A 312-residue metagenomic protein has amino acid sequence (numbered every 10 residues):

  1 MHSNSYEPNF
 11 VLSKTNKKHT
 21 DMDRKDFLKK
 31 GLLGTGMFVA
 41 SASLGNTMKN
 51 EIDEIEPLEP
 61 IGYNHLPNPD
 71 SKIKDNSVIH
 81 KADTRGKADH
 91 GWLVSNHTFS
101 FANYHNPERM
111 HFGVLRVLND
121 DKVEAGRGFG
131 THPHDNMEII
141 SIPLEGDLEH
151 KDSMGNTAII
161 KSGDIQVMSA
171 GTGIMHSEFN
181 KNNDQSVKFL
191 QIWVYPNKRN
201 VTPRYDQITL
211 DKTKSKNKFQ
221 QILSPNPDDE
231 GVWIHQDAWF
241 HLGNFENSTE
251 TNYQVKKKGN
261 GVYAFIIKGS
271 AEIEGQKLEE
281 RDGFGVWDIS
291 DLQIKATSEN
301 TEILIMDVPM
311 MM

Functional and structural regions predicted by a protein language model:
M1-D26: N-terminal secretory signal peptides
L12, D26-T47: N-terminal export signals
M22, S43-K74: C-terminal segment of N-terminal export signals and the immediately downstream linker at the start of the mature
A88-P133, M137-E138, F189, P196 (+1 more regions): A short glycine-rich, His/Asp/Glu-containing loop-to-beta-strand
G128-G130, D147-H150, Q166-V167, G171-F179 (+2 more regions): Histidine-centered metal-chelating micro-motifs
M137-K151, D164, V255-E274: Glycine- and acidic-residue-biased ligand/ion/polar-headgroup-sensing regions
M154-S169, G275-S290: Short acidic-glycine-tyrosine-enriched beta hairpin
A170-N200, D288-M312: Ligand-binding loop in jelly-roll beta-barrel domains
